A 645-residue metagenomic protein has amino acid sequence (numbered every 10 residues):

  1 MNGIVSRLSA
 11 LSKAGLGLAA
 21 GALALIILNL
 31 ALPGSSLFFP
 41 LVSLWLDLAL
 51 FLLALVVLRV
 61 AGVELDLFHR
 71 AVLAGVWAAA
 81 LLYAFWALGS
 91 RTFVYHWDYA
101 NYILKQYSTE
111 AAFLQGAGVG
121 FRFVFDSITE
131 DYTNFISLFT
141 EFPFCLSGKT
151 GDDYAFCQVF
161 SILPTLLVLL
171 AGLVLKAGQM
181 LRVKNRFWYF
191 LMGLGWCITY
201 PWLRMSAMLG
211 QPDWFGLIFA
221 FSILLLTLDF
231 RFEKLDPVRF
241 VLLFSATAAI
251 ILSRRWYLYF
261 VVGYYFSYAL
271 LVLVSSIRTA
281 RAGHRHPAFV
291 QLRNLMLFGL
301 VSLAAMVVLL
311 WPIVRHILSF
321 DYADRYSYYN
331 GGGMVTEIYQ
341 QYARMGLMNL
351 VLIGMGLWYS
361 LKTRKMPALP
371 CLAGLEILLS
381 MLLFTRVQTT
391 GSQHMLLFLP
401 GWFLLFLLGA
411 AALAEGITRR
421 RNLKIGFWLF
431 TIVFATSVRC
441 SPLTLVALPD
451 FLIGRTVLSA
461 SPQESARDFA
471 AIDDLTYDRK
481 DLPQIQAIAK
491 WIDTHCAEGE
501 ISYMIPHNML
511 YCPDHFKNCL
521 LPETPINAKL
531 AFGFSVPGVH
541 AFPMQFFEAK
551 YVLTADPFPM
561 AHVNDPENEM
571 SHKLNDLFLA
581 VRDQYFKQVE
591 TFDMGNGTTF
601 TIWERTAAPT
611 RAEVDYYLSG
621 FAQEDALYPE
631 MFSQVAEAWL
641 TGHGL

Functional and structural regions predicted by a protein language model:
M1-W86, V290-V301: Start-transfer (signal-anchor) and selected internal transmembrane alpha helices of multi-pass inner/ER membrane
S9, K13, R70-W77, F187-L191 (+6 more regions): Signature aromatic-anchored transmembrane alpha helix within multi-pass, membrane-resident enzymes that catalyze glycan
V56-V60, F156-K184, S222, M355-K362: Transmembrane-helix motifs of polytopic, lipid-linked glycan transferases
G89-A100, L114-L138, C157-F160, M205 (+1 more regions): Membrane-proximal lumenal/periplasmic loop motifs of glycosylation machinery
Y102-E110, V261-L271, F289-L369, L378-Q388 (+1 more regions): Transmembrane-lumen/periplasm boundary regions of multi-pass, lipid-linked membrane glycan transferases
L181-K184, A220-L242, I250, Y359-K365 (+1 more regions): Membrane-interface transmembrane helices that cradle and orient dolichyl/undecaprenyl
W202-F215, G391-S392: Short acidic/glycine- and proline-prone juxtamembrane loop motifs at membrane-interface regions of multi-pass membrane
D468-M504, M509, D514, N518-L645: C-terminal luminal/periplasmic domains and tails of membrane-associated envelope-modifying transferases
